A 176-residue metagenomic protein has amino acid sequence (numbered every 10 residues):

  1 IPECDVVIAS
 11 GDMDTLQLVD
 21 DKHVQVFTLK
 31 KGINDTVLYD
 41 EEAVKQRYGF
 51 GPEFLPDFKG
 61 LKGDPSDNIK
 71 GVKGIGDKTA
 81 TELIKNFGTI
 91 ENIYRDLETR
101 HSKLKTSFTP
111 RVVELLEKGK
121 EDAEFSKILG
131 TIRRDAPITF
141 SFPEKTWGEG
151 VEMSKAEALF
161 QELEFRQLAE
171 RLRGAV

Functional and structural regions predicted by a protein language model:
I1-P137, E170: Extended two-metal-dependent nuclease catalytic cores across DNA- and RNA-processing enzymes
L115-K118, I128-V176: Low-complexity, acidic/Ser/Thr- and charged residue-rich accessory regions of DNA metabolism proteins
